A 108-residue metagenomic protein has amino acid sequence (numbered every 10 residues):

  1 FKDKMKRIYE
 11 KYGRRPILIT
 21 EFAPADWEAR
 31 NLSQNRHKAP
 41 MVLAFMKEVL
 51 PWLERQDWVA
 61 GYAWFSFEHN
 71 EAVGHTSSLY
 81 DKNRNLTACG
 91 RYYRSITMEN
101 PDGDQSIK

Functional and structural regions predicted by a protein language model:
F1-A60: Catalytic-core region of carbohydrate-active enzymes that cleave or remodel glycosidic bonds
S33-H37, A44, E48, W52-K108: Aromatic-rich peripheral "rim/lid" segments of glycoside hydrolase catalytic domains that contact and position glycan
